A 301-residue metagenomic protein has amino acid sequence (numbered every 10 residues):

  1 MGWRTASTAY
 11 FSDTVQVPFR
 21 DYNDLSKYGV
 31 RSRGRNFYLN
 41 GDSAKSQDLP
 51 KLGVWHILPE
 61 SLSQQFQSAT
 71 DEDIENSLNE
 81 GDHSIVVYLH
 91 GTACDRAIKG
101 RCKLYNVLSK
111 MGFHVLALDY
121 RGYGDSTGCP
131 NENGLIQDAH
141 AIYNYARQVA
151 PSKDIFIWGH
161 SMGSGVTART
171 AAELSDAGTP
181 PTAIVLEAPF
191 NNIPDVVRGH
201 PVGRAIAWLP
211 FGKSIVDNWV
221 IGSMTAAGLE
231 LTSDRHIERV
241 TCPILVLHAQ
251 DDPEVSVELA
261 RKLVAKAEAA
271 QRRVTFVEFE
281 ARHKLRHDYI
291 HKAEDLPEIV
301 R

Functional and structural regions predicted by a protein language model:
M1-E72: An N-terminal hydrophobic leader/cap segment in hydrolases
D42, S46-Y145: Membrane-embedded segments
L89, Y120, L186-E187, F279: Alpha/beta-hydrolase
I157-G159, E187, L247: Short beta-strand immediately N-terminal to the catalytic nucleophile in serine-hydrolase-like folds
G159-G163, T167: Gly/Ala-rich beta-loop-alpha elbow adjacent to hydrolase catalytic centers
R169-H236, D288: Hydrolase active-site cap/lid region
R239-T241, V246-H248, D252: Short beta-strand/loop motif that positions the catalytic acidic residue of the alpha/beta-hydrolase fold
E254-V257, R261-V264, A270-R301: C-terminal catalytic histidine-bearing segment of alpha/beta-hydrolase fold enzymes
